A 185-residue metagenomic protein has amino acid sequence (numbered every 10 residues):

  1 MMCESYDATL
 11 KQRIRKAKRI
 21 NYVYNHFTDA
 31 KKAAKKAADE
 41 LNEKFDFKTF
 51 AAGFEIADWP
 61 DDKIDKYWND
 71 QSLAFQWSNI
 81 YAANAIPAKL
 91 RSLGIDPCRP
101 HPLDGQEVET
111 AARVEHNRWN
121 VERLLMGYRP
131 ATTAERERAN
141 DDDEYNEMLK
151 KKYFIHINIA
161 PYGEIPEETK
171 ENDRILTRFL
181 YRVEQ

Functional and structural regions predicted by a protein language model:
M1-Q185: Alpha-helical propensity feature that highlights long, continuous alpha-helices across diverse contexts
